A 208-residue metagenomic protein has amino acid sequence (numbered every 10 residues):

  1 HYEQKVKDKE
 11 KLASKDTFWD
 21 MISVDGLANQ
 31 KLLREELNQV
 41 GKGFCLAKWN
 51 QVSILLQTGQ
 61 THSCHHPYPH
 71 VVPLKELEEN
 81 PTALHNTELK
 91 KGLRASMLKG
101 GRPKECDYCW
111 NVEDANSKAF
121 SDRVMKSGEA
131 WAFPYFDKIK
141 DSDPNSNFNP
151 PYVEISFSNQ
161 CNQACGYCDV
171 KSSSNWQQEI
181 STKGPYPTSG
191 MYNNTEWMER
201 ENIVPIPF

Functional and structural regions predicted by a protein language model:
H1, S53-L56, I155, C165: Generic low-polarity alpha-helical segments
Y2-R34: Short, compositionally biased leader-like segments
F18, L32, F44-L56, Q60-H62 (+2 more regions): Class I S-adenosyl-L-methionine
I22-A130, N149-Y152: Accessory C-terminal segments flanking Radical SAM cores
V112-F208: Conserved alpha-helical substructure of the radical SAM core
